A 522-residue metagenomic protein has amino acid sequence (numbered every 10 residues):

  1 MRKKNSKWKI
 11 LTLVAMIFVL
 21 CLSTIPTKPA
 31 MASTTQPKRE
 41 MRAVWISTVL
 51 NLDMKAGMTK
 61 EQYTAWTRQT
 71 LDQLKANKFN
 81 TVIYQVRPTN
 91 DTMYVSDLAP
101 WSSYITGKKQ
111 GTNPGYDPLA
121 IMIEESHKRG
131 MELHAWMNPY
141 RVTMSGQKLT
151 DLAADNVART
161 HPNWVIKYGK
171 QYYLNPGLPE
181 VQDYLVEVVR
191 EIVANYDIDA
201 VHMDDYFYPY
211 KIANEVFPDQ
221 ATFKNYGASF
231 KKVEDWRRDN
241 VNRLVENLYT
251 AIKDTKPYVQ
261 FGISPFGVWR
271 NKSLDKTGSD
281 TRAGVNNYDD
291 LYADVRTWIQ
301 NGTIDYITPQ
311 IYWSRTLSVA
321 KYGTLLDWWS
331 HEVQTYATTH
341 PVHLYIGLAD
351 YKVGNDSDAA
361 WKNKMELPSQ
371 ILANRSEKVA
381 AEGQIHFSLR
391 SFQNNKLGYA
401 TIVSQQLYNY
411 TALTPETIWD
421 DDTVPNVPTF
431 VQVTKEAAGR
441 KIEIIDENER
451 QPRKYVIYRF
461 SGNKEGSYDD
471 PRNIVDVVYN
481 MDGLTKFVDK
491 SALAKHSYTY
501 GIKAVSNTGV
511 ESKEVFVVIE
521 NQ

Functional and structural regions predicted by a protein language model:
S47-T64, A135, Y140-N195, D289-D290: Active-site-adjacent "subsite" loops/lids of carbohydrate-active enzymes
A65-D91, N195-D199, T303-I304: Catalytic domains of carbohydrate-active enzymes, especially glycoside hydrolases
T92-G107, R141-Y168, D205-A228, S273-V285: Aromatic- and acidic-residue-enriched segments that line the glycan-binding/catalytic groove of carbohydrate-active
A228-T277, V285-D356: Glycoside hydrolase catalytic-domain groove-lining segments
Y292-S318, E332-D420: Substrate-binding cleft of secreted/luminal carbohydrate-active enzymes
Q405-Q451, T508-Q522: Pro/Thr/Ser/Gly-rich low-complexity, intrinsically disordered linker/stalk tracts
V456-K495: Recognizes extended acidic, P/S/T-rich segments that occur within or adjacent to Ig-like beta-sandwich modules
D489-E511: Beta-strand-rich modules
